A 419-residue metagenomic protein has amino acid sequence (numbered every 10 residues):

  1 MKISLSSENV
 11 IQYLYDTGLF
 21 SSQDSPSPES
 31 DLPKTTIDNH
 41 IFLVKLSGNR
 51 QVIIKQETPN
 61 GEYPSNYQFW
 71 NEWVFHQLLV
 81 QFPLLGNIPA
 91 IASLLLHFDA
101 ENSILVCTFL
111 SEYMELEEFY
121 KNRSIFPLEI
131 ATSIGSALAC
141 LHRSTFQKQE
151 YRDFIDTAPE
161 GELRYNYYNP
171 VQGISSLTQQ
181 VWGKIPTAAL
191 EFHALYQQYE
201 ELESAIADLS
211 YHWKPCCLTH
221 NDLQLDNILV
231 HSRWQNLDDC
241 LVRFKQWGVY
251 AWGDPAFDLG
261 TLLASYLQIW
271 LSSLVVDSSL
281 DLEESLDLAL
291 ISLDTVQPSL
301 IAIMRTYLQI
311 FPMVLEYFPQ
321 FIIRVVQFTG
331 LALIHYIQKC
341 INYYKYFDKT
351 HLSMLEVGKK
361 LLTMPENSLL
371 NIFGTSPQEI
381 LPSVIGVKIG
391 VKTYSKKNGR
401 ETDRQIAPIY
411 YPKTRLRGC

Functional and structural regions predicted by a protein language model:
M1-S30: Juxta-kinase regulatory segment immediately upstream of eukaryotic protein kinase catalytic domains
L5-S7, D153-D208, P298-A302, Q338: Active-site catalytic-loop/activation-segment of kinase and kinase-like phosphoryl-transfer enzymes
P33-S47, I53-I54, L202-F257: Active-site acidic catalytic loop and adjacent metal/ATP-binding pocket of ATP-dependent phosphoryl transfer enzymes
L43-W70: ATP-binding glycine-rich loop module of kinase domains
P89-S103: Short beta-strand micro-motifs within the conserved protein kinase catalytic domain, predominantly in the N-lobe
Y113-D156: Conserved kinase catalytic-core helix
A256-F311, T329-Y346: Active-site activation/catalytic loop segments of kinase-like enzymes and analogous catalytic loops in related
L293, P312, I323-C419: ATP/Mg2+ or Mg2+-diphosphate-binding catalytic cores that bind nucleotide phosphates or diphosphates via glycine-rich
